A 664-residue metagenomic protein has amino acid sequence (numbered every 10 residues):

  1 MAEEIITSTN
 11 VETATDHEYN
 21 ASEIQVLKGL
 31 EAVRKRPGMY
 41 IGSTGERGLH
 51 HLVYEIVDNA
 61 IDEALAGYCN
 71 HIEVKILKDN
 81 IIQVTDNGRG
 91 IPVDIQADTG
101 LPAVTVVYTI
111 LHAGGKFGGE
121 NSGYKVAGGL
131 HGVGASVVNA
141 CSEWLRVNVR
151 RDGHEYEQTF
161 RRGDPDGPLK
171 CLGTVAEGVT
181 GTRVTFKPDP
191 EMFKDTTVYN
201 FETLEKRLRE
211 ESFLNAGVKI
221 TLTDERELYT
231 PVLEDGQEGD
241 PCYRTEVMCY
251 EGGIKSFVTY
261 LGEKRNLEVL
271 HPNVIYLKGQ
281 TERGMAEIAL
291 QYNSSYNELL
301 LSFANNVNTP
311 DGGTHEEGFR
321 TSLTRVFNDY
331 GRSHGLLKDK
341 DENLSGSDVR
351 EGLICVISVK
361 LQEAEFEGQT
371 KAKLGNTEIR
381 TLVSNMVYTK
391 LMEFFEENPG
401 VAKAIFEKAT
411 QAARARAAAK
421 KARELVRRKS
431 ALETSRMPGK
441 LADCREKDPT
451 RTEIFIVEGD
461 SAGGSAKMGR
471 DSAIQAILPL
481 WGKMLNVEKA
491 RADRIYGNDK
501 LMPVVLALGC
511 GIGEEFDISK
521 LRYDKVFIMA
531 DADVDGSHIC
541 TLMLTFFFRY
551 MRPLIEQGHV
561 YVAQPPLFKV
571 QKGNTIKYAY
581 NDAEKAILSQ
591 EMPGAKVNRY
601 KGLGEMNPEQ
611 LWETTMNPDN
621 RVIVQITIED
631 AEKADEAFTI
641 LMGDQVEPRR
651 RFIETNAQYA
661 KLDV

Functional and structural regions predicted by a protein language model:
A2-S22, L30, Y54, D62-A64 (+11 more regions): GHKL-family ATPase ATP-binding module
K35-Y54, K125: Conserved short strand/loop->alpha-helix "switch" segment adjacent to the catalytic nucleotide/phosphoryl-transfer site
Y40-R47, P92-D98, V307-T314, I379 (+1 more regions): Flexible beta-alpha connector loops of hexameric P-loop NTPases
D62-E63, G90-I91, V534-D535: Residues immediately C-terminal
I91-G114: Short conserved segment of the HATPase_c
R414-E433, D448-E453, G464, M468-R470 (+1 more regions): C-terminal interaction appendages of subunits in large macromolecular complexes
